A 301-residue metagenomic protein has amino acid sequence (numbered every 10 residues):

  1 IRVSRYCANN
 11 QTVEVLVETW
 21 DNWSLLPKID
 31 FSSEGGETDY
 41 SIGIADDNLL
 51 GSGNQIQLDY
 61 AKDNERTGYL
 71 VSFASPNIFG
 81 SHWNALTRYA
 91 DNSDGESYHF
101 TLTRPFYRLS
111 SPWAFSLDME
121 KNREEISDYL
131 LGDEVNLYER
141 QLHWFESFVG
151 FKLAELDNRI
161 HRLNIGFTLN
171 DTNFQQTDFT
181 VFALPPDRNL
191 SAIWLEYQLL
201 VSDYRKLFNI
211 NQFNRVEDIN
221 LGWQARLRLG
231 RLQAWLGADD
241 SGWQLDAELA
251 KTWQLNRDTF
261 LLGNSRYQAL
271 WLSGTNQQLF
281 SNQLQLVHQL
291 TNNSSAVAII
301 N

Functional and structural regions predicted by a protein language model:
I1, G80-S81: Short secondary-structure junctions
I1-S33, E37, G43-D46, D59-A61 (+5 more regions): Periplasmic polypeptide-binding modules associated with outer-membrane biogenesis and secretion
N9, L25, E37, Q55 (+7 more regions): A generic structural micro-environment signature that highlights single residues at secondary-structure boundaries
E18-W20, S33, N48, N64 (+4 more regions): A broad, low-specificity signal for short, low-complexity segments enriched in glycine/proline and polar/charged
S24-S33, Y40-I42, D46-N48, S52-D63 (+5 more regions): Transmembrane beta-strand segments that form the barrel wall of outer-membrane beta-barrel proteins
L50-G51, F79-G80, L255-R257, Q289-S295: Secondary-structure transition/capping motifs at alpha-helix termini and the adjoining loop/turn into the next element
A90-Q285: Transmembrane beta-strand segments of outer-membrane beta-barrel domains in Gram-negative and organellar OMPs
S281-Q285, S295-N301: Active-site gating/interface segments in enzymes
